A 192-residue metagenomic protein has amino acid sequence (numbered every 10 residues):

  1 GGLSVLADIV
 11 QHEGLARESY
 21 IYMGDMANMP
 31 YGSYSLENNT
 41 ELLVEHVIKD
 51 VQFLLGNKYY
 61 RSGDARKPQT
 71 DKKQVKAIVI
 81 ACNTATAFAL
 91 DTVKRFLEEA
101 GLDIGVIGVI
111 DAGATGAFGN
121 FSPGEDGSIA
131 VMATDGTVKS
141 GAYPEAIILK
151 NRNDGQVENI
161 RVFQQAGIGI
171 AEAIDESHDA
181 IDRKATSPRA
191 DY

Functional and structural regions predicted by a protein language model:
G1-Y192: Non-catalytic structural scaffold of enzyme domains
